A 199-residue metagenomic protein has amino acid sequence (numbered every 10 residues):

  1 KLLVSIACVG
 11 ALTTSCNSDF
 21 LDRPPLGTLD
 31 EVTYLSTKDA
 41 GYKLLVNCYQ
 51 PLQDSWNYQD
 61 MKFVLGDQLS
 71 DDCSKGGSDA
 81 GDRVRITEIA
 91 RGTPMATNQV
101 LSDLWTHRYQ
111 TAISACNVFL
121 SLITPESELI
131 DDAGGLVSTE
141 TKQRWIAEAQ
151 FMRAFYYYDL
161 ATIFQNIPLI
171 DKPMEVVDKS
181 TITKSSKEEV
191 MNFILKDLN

Functional and structural regions predicted by a protein language model:
K1-T14: Sec-dependent bacterial lipoprotein signal peptides
C16-L69: Membrane-proximal, proline-rich intrinsically disordered regions
S18, N166-L169: Short, conserved catalytic or interaction motifs in soluble domains
D19, D197-L198: Aromatic-glycine hotspot motif
Y42, Q50-W56, D79-F164, K179-E189 (+1 more regions): Conserved, well-structured interaction surfaces
D60-S78, A161, P168: Short, solvent-exposed turn/loop segments enriched in Gly/Ser/Thr/Pro and often Arg
P173-V177: Short edge-strand/loop segments of extracellular domains
